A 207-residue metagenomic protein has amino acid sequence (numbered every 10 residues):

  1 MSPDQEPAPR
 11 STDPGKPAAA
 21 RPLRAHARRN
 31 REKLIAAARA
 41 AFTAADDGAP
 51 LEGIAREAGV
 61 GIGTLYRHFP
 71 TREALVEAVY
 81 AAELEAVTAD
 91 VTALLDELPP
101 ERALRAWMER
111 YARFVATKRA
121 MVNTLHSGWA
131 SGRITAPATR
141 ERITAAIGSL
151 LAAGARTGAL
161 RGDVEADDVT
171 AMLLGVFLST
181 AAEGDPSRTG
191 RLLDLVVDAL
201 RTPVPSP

Functional and structural regions predicted by a protein language model:
M1-A18, R113, A145, S149-T157 (+2 more regions): C-terminal peripheral helix-coil segments that are non-catalytic and often amphipathic
M1-E57, A74: Basic, helix-initiating cap at the start of DNA-binding domains
G59-F69: Short hydrophobic/aromatic patch on the recognition helix
E73-L75, A120: A secondary-structure capping/hinge motif
V76-E83: Alpha-helical DNA-contacting segments of helix-turn-helix folds
A78, T92-T117, T135: Hydrophobic alpha-helical connector segments
E85, T117, S131-D167, A171-L174 (+2 more regions): Amphipathic alpha-helical packing segments from all-alpha helical-bundle domains
T124-G132: Short linear capping/connector segments at secondary-structure termini
